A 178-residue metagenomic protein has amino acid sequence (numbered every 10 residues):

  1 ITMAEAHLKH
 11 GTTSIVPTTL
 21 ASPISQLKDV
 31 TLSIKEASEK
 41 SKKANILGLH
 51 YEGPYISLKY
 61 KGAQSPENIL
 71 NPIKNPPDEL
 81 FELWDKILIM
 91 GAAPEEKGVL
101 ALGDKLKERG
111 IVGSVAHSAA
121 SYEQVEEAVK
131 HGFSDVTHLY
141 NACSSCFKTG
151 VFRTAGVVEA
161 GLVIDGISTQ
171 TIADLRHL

Functional and structural regions predicted by a protein language model:
I1, A63-L70, V112-A116: Active-site mouth loops of central-metabolism enzymes
T2-M3, P72-L80, S121-V125: Short, acidic/polar
T2-V30, A44-S57, W84-E95, I111-S114 (+2 more regions): Divalent metal-dependent hydrolysis catalytic cores, especially in the metallo-beta-lactamase
L27-S41, G103-V112: Short, electropositive alpha-helical surface patch
V30-S33, I73-K74, G150-V157: Charged helix-capping and loop-helix junction motifs
S33-A44, E159-G166: Alpha-helix-loop-beta-strand connector modules within alpha/beta enzyme cores
S57-L83: Conserved phosphate-binding/catalytic loop of the ribokinase/pfkB sugar-kinase fold
F81-L178: Active-site core of metal-dependent hydrolases
